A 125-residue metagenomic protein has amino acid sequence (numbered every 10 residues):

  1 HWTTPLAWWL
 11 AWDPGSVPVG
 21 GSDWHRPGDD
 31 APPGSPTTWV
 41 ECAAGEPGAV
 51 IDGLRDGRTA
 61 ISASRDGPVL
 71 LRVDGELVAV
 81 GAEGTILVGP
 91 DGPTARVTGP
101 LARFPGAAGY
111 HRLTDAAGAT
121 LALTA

Functional and structural regions predicted by a protein language model:
H1-A125: Charged catalytic cores and adjacent phosphate/nucleic-acid-binding surfaces used for phosphate/nucleic-acid chemistry
